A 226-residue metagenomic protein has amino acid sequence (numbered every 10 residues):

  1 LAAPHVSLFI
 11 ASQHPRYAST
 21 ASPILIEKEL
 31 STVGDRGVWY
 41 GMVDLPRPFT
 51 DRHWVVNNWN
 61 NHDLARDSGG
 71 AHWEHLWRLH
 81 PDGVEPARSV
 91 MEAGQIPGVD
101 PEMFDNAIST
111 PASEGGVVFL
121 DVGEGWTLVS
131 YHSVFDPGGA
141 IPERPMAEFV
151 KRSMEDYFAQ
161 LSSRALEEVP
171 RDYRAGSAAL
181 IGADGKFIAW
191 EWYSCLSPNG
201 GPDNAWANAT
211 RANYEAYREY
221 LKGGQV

Functional and structural regions predicted by a protein language model:
L1-V226: Eukaryotic helix-grip
